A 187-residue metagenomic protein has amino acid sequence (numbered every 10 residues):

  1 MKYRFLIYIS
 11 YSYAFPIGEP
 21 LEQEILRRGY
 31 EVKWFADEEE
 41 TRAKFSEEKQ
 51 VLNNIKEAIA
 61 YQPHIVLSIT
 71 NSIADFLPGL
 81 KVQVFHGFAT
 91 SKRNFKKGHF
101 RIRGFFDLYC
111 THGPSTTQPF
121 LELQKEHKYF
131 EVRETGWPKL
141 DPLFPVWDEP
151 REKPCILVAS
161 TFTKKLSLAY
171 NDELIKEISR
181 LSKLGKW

Functional and structural regions predicted by a protein language model:
M1-F5: Extreme N-terminal starter segment of soluble prokaryotic enzymes
L6-W147, A159-F162, L166: Active-site and donor-binding regions of nucleotide-sugar-utilizing enzymes
K153-W187: Donor-nucleotide binding loops and adjacent catalytic segments primarily of GT-B fold Leloir glycosyltransferases
